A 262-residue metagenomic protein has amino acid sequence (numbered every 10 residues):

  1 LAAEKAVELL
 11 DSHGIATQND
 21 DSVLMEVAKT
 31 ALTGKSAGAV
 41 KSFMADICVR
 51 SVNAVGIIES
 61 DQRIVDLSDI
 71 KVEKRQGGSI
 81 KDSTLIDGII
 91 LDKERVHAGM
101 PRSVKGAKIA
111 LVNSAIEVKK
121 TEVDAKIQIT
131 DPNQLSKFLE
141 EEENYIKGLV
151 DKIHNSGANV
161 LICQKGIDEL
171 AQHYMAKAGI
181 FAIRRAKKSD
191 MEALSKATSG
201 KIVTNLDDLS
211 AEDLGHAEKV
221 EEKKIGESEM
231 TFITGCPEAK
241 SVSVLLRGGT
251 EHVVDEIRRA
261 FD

Functional and structural regions predicted by a protein language model:
L1-D262: Core, soluble structural subunits of large cytosolic macromolecular machines
